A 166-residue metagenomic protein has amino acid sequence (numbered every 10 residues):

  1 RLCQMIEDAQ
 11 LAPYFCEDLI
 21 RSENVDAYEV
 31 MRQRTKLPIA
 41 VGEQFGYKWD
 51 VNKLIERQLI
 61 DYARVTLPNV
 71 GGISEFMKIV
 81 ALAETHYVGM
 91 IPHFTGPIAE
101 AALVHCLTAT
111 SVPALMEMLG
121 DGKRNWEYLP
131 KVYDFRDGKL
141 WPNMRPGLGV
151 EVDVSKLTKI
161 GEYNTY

Functional and structural regions predicted by a protein language model:
R1: Active-site mouth of glycoside hydrolases
Q4-M5, L11-F15, I20-K139: Shared catalytic-loop signature of beta/alpha-barrel
W126-Y166: C-terminal extensions of enzymes
